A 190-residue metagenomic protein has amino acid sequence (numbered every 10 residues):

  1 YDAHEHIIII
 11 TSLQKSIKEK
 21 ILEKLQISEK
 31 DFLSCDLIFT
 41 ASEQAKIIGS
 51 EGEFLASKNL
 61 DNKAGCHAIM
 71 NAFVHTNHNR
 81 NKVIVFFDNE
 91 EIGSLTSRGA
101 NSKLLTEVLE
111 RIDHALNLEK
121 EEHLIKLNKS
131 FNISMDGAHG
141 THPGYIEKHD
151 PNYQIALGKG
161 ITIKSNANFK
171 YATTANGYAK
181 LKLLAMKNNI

Functional and structural regions predicted by a protein language model:
Y1-I190: N-terminal hydrophobic/helix-forming segments and targeting peptides
